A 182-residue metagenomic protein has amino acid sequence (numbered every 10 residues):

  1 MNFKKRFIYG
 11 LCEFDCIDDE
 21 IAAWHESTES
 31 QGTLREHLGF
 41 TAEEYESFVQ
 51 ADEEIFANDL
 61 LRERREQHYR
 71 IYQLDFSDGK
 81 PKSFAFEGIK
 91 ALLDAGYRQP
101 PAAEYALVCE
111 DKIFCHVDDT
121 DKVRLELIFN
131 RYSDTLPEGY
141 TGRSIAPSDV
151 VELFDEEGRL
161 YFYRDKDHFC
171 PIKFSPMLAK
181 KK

Functional and structural regions predicted by a protein language model:
F3-E63: Amphipathic alpha-helical packing elements
D15, S27, F76-F84, R159-F162: Short, surface-exposed beta-strand/loop "edge" segments at domain boundaries and coil↔beta transitions
R35, E66-Q67, R159: Sequence-level motif detector for i,i+2 pairs with an aromatic at +2
S47-N58, T141-L178: Short, compact, well-ordered microdomains
E63-D119: Extended boundary segments
Y97-E152: Short, conserved turn/kink motifs that form compact alpha/beta structural patches or helix kinks used as
K180-K182: Short acidic DE-rich linear segments
